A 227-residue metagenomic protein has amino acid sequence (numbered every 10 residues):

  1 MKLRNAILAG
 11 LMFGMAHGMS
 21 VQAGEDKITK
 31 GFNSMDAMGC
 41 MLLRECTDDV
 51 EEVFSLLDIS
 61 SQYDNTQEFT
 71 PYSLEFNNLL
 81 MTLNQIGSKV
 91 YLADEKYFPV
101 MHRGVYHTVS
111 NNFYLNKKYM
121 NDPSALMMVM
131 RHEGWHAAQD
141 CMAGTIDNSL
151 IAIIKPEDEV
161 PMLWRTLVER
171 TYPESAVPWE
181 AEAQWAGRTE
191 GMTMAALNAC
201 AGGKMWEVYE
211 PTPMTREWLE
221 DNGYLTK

Functional and structural regions predicted by a protein language model:
M1-A23: Classical Sec-dependent N-terminal signal peptides that target proteins to the secretory pathway
S20-F32: Cleaved targeting-peptide boundary
Q22-G24, D36-V109: Auxiliary, metal-adjacent structural segments of Zn-dependent hydrolase domains
N78, A125, V129, E133 (+1 more regions): Extracytoplasmic/secreted proteins, especially bacterial periplasmic and envelope-associated proteins
D94-K96, K117-M120, C141-G144: A mature extracytoplasmic/lumenal domain signature
F113-M130: Short pre-active-site segment immediately N-terminal to the catalytic Zn-binding motif
G134-I151: Catalytic Zn2+-binding segment of zinc metalloproteases
N148-K227: Metalloprotease/metallohydrolase-associated module, dominated by Zn2+-dependent proteases
